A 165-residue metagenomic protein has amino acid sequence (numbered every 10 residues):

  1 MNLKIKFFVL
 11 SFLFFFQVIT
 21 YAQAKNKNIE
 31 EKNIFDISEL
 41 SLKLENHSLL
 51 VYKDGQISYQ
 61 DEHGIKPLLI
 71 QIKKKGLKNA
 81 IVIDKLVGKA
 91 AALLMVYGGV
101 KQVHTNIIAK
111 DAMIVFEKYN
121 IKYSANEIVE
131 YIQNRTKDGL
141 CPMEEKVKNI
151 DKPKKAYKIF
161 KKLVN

Functional and structural regions predicted by a protein language model:
M1-F8: Bacterial N-terminal signal peptides that target proteins for export
V9-Q17: Bacterial N-terminal signal peptides
A22-A24: Boundary at the C-terminal end of the N-terminal hydrophobic targeting segment
K27-I29: N-terminal "first-domain core" detector
E31-N106, I128-K146: Conserved mixed alpha/beta catalytic, RNA-binding, or beta-rich assembly cores of soluble enzyme, regulatory
G98, M113-N165: C-terminal binding/interaction regions
I107-D111: Short, polar loop motifs at secondary-structure junctions
